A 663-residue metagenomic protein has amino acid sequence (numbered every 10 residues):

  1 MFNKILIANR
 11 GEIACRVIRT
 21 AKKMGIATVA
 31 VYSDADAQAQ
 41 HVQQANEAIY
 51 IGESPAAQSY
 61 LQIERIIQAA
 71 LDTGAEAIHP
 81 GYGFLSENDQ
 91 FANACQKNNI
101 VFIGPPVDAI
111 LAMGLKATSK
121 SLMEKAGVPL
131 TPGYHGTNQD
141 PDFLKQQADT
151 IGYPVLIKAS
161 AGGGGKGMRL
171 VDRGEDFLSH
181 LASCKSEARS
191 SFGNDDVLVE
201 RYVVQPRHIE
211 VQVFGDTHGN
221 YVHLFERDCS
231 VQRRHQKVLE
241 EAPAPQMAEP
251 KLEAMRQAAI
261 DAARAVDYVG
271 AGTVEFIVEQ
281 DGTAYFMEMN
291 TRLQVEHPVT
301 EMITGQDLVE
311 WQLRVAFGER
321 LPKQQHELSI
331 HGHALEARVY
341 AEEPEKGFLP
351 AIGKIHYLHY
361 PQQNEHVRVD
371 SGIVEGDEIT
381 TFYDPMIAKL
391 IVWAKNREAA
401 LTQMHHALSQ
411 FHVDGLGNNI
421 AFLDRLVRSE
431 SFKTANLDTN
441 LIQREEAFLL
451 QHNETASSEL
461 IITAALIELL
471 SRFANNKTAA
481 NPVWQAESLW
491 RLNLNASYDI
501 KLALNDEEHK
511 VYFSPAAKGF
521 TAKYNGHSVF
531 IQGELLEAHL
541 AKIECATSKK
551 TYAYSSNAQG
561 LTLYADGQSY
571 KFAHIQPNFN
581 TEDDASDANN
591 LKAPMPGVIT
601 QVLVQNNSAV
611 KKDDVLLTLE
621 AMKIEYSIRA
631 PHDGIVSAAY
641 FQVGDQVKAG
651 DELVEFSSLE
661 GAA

Functional and structural regions predicted by a protein language model:
M1-V274, V278-H297: N-terminal beta-alpha lobe that positions the nucleotide/phosphoryl donor in ATP/NTP-coupled carboxylate activation
R173, G215-N220, E279-G282, Q362-Q363 (+3 more regions): Short acidic-glycine loop/turn motifs at beta-strand connectors
A259, P298-F530, A649, E655-A663: Catalytic cores of soluble metabolic enzymes centered on carboxylation/carboxyl-transfer
D307, P515-G519, N525-L540, E544-K550 (+1 more regions): Conserved nucleotide-binding/hydrolysis modules and their immediate coupling elements across P-loop/ASCE NTPase motors
S555, Q559-A593: Catalytic P-loop NTP-binding/switch module of NTPases
T581-A663: Structured functional modules or segments
